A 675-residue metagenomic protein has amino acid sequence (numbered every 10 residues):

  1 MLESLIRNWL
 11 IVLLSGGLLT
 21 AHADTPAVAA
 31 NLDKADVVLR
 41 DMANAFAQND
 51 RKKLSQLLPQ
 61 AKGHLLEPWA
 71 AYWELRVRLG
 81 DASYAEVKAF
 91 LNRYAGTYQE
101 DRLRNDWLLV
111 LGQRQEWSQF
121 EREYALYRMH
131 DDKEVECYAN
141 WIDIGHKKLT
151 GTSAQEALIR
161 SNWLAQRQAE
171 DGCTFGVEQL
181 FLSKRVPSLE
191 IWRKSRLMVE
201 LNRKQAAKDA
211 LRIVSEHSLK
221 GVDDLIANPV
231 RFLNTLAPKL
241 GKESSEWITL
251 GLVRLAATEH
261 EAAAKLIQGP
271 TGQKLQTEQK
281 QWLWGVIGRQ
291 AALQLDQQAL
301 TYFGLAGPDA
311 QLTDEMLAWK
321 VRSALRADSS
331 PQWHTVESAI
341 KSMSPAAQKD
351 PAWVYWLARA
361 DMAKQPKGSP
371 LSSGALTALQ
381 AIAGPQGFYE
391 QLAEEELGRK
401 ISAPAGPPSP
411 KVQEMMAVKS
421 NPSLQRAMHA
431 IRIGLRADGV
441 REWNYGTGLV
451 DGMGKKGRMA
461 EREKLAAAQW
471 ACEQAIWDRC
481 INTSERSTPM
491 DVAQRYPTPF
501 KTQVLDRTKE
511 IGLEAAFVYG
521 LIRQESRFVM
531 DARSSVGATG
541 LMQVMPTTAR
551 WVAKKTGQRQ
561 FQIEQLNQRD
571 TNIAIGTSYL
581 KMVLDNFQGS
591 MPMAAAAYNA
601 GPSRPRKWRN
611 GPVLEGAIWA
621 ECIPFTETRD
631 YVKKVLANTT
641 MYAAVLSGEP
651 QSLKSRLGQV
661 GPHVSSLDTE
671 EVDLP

Functional and structural regions predicted by a protein language model:
A23-W73, A403-S423, R432: N-terminal leader/linker segments that initiate helical-solenoid repeat arrays
A30-V38, N49-D50, K62-W69, D81-A82 (+19 more regions): Generic helix N-cap/helix-start motif at coil->alpha-helix transitions
V37-D50, R193, L197, W247-T258 (+3 more regions): Alpha-helical segment of the N-proximal tetratricopeptide repeat
A43, R76, L109, W141 (+6 more regions): Residue-level recognition of tetratricopeptide repeat
A43-K52, R76-A85, L109-Q119, K147-Q155 (+9 more regions): Helix-turn-helix repeat elements of alpha-solenoid scaffolds
K53-L58, S83-Y94, W117-Y127, T150-A165 (+13 more regions): Alpha-helical repeat scaffolds
G63, Y72, G269, Q273 (+11 more regions): Catalytic glycan-binding domains that act on GlcNAc-containing polysaccharides
E74-R76, L91-N92, R104-L109, Q113 (+3 more regions): Alpha-helical adaptor scaffolds
